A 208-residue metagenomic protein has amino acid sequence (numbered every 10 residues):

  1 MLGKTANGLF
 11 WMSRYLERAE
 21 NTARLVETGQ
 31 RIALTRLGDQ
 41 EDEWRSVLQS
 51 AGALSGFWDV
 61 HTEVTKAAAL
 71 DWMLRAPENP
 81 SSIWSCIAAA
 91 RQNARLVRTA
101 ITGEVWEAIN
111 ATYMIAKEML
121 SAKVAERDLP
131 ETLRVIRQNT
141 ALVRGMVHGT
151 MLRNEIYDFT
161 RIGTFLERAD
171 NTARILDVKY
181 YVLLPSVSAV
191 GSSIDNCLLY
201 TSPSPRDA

Functional and structural regions predicted by a protein language model:
M1-S202, R206: Alpha-helical transmembrane segments and their helix-helix packing motifs
